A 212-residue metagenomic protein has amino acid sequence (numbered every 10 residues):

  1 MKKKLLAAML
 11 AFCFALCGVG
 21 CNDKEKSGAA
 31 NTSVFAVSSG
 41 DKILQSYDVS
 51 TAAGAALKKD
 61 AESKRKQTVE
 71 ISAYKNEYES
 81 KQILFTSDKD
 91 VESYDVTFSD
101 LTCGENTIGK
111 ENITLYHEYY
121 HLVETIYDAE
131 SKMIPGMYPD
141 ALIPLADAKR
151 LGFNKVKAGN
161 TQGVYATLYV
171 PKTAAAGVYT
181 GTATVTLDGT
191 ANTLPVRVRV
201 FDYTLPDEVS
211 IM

Functional and structural regions predicted by a protein language model:
M1-L5, L10: Positively charged n-region of N-terminal signal peptides that target proteins for export
M9-C17: Bacterial N-terminal signal peptides
L16-S27: Sec-dependent signal peptide cleavage junction
K26-R65, Q82, D88-A166: Surface-exposed binding patches on compact interaction domains or structured appendages
R65, N76-Q82, Q162-G163, A174-T182: Short, solvent-exposed loop/turn segments enriched in Ser/Thr/Gly
D88-D90, Y169-A176: Short, surface-exposed loop/turn segments at beta-strand-coil junctions that are enriched for proline with nearby
A191-M212: An acidic-aromatic substrate-binding cleft motif
